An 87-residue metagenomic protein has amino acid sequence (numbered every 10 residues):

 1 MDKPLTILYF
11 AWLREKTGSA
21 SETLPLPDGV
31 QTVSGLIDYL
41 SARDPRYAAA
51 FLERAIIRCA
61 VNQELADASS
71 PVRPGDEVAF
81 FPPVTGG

Functional and structural regions predicted by a protein language model:
M1-G86: Ubiquitin-like/PB1-type beta-grasp interaction modules and other compact soluble beta-rich domains
